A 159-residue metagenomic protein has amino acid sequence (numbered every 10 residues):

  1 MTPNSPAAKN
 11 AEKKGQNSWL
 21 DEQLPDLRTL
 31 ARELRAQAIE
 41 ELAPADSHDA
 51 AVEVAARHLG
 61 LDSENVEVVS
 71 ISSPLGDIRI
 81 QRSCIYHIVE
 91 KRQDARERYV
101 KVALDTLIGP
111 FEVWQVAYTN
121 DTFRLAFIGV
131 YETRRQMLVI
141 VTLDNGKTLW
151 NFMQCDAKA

Functional and structural regions predicted by a protein language model:
M1-A159: Ribonuclease/tRNase effector modules and their secretory precursors
